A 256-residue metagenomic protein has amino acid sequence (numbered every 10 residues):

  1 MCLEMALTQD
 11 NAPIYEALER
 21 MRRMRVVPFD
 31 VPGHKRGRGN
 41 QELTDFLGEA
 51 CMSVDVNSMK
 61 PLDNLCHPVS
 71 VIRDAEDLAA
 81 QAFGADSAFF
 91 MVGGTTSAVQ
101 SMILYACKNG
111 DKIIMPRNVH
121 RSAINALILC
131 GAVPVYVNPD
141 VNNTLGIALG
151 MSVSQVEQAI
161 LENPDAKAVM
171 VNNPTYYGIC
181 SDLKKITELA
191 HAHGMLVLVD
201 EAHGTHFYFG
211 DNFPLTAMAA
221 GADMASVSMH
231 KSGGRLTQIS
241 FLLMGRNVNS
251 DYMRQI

Functional and structural regions predicted by a protein language model:
L3-E19, R23-R25, L43-F46, H67 (+2 more regions): Conserved PLP-enzyme active-site core in the AAT-like
R22, H34-R38, S53, R73 (+2 more regions): Residue-level detector of solvent-exposed, low-hydrophobicity positions
V26-V31: Long, low-complexity segments enriched in small/aliphatic residues
P32-A50: Conserved oxyanion/phosphate-binding beta-strand-loop segments in alpha/beta enzyme cores
E49-S97: Conserved N-terminal alpha-helix of the aminotransferase class I/II PLP-enzyme fold
